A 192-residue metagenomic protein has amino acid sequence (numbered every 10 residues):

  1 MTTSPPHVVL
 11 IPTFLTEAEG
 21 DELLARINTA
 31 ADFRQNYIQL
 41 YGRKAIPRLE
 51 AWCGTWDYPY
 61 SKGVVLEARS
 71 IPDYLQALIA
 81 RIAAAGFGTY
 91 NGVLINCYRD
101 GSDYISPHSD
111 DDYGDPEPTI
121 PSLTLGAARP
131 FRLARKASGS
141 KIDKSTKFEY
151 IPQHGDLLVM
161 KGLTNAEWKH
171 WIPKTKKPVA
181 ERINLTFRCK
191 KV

Functional and structural regions predicted by a protein language model:
M1-V192: Non-heme Fe(II) oxygenase metal-center motifs and adjacent flexible, charged/small-residue loops
